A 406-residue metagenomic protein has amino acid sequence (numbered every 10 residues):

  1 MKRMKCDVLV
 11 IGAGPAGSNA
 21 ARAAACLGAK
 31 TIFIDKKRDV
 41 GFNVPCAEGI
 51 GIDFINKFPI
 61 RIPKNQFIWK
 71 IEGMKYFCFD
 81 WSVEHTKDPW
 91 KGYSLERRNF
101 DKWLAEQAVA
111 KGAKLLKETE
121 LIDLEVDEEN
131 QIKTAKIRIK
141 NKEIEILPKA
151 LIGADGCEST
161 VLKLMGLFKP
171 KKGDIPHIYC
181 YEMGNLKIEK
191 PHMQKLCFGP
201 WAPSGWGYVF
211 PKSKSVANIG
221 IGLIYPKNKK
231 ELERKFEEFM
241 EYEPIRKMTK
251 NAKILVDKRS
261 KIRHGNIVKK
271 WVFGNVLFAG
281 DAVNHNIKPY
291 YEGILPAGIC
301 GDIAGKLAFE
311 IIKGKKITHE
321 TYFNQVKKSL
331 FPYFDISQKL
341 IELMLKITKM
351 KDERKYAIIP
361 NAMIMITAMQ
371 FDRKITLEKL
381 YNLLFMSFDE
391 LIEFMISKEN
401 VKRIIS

Functional and structural regions predicted by a protein language model:
K2-A16: Beta1/beta-strand and adjacent pyrophosphate-binding region of the FAD-binding site in flavoprotein oxidoreductases
L9, A25-P45: Glycine-rich FAD pyrophosphate-binding loop
A16, D39, E158: Conserved Rossmann-like nucleotide-cofactor binding loop
D39-G41, K57-G73, K169-I175, K315-H319: A short alpha-helix-loop-beta-strand transition element characteristic of N-terminal alpha/beta dinucleotide-binding
G51-W103: A conserved beta-strand/loop capping segment in the N-terminal third of enzymes that catalyze redox or closely related
Q107-R246, N284: Predominantly flavin-linked oxidoreductase catalytic cores and closely associated redox partners
L121-D123, K227-L307, K316: FAD/FMN-dependent oxidoreductases across multiple families
K306-S406: C-terminal helical "tail/cap" subdomain of flavin- and related membrane-associated enzymes
